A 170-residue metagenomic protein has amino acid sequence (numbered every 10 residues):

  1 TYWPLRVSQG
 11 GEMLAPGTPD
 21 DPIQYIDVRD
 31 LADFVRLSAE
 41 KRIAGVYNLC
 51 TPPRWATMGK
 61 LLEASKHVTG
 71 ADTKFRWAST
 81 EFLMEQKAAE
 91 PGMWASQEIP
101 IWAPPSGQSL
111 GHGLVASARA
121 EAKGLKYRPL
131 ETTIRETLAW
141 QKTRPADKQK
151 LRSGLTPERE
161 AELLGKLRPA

Functional and structural regions predicted by a protein language model:
T1-W3, P16-K41, G45-N48, A56-E63 (+1 more regions): Substrate-positioning beta->alpha
W3-P16, A71: A short C-terminal helix-loop "cap" of Rossmann-like NAD(P)-dependent dehydrogenase/epimerase domains
A15-G17, S117-A118: Short glycine/proline-rich turn/loop motifs
I26, A139-W140: Short Asp/Glu-rich motifs
I26, A56, V115, L125-R128: Residue-level signal for the nucleotide or nucleotide-sugar donor/cofactor binding architecture
S38-A118, R135-L138, P145-A170: Mid/C-terminal beta-alpha module of Rossmann-like enzyme folds, strongest in SDR-family dehydrogenases/epimerases
K126, L130, W140-P145: Acyl-CoA thioester-binding alpha/beta core of soluble enzymes
